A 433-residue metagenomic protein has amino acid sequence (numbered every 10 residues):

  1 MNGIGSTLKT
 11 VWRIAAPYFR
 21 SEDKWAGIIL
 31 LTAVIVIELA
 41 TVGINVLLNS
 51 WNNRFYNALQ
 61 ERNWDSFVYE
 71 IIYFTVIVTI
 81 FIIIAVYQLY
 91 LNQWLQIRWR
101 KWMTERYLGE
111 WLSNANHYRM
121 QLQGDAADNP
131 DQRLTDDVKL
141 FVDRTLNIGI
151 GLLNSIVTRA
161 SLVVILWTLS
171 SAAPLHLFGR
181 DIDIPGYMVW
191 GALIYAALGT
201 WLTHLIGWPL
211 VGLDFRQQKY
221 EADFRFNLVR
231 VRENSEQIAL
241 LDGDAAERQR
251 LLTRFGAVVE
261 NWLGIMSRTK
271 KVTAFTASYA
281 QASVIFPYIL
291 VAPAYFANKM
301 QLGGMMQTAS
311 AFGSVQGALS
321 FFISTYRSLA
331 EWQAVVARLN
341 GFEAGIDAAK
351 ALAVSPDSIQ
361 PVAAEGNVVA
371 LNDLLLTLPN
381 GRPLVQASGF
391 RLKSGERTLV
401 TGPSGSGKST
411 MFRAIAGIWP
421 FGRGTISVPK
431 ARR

Functional and structural regions predicted by a protein language model:
M1-N45, R54-F74, Q88, N92 (+9 more regions): Membrane-integrated ABC transporters
A33-V36, A40, N49, I80 (+6 more regions): A hydrophobic transmembrane-helix motif
L48, N52, Y107, I206 (+4 more regions): Hydrophobic/aromatic residues in alpha-helical transmembrane segments
W51-F55, Y90-W94, R98, W102 (+3 more regions): Membrane-spanning helices that line or support transport/gating and their immediate boundary helices in channels
L95, G207, V211, A222 (+5 more regions): Cytosolic ends of transmembrane helices, especially the final helix of ABC transmembrane type-1 domains
V138-D143, G212-E233, A239-F286, S328-E331 (+2 more regions): An intracellular "coupling" helix at the cytosolic face of ABC transporter transmembrane type-1 domains
P356-R433: ABC-type nucleotide-binding domain
